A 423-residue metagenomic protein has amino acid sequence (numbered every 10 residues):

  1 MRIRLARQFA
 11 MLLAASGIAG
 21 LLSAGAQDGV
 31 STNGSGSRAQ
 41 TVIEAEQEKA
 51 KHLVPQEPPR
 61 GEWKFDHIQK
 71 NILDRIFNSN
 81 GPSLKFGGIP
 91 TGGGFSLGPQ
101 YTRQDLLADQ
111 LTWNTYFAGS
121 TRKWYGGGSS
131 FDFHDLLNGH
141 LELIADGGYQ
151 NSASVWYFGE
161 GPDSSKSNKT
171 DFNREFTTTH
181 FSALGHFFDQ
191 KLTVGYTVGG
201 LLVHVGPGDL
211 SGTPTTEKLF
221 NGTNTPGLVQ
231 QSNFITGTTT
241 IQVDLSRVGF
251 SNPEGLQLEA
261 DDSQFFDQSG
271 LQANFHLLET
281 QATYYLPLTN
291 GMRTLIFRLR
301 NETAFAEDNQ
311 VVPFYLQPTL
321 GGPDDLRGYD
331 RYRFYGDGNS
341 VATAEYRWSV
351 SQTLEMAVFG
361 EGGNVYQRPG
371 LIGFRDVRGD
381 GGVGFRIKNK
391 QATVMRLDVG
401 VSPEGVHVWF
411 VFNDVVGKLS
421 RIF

Functional and structural regions predicted by a protein language model:
G25-I144, V205, T223-P253, P323 (+7 more regions): Outer-membrane beta-barrel initiation region
P82-L84, L111-T115, L141-G147, L192-Y196 (+9 more regions): Transmembrane beta-strands of outer-membrane beta-barrel proteins
F86-G92, R103-D105, F117-K123, F133-D135 (+13 more regions): Transmembrane beta-strands of outer-membrane beta-barrel pores
Q100-T102, S130-D132, S182-L184, T240-Q242 (+6 more regions): Outer-membrane beta-barrel architecture
T115-F117, S164-T170, N221-L228, Q264-G270 (+2 more regions): Extracellular loop and loop/strand-boundary signature of outer-membrane beta-barrel proteins
G127-F131, V155-D163, G206-T215, N252-E254 (+4 more regions): Outer-membrane beta-barrel translocator domains and adjoining extracellular loop/strand segments of Gram-negative
H140-S182, N301-T319, M395-V415: Outer-membrane beta-barrel translocator/channel fold
P287-G363, Q367: Extracytoplasmic gating/loop element in the C-terminal half of outer-membrane beta-barrel translocons and assembly
